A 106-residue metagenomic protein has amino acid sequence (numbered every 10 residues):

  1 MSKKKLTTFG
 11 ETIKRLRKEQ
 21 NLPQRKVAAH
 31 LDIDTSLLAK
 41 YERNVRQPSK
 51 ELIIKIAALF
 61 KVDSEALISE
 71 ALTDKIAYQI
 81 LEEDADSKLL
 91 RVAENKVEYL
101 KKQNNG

Functional and structural regions predicted by a protein language model:
M1-E19: A short, Lys/Arg-rich alpha-helix, primarily the initiator
I13, Q24, T35, K50-I53: Helix-turn-helix DNA-binding elements, focusing on the entry/boundary residues of the two helices that contact DNA
K18, A29, A58: Alpha-helical residues within the helix-turn-helix
K18, D32, R43-V45, L72: Residue-level detection of the helix-turn-helix DNA-binding "recognition helix"
N21-K40: Short alpha-helical DNA-recognition segment
D32, S49-A66: DNA major-groove recognition helix of helix-turn-helix/homeodomain DNA-binding modules
A66-G106: Short, charged recognition helix plus adjacent turn of helix-turn-helix-like nucleic-acid-binding domains
